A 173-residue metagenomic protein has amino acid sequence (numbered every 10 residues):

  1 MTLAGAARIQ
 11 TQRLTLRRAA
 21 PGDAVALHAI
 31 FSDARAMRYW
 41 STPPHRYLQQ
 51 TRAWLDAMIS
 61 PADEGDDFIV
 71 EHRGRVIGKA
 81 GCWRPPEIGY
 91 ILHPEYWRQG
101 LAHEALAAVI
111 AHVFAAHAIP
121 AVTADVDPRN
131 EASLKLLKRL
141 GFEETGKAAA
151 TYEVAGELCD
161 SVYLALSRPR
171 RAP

Functional and structural regions predicted by a protein language model:
M1-A34, R38, D67-P173: Acyl-donor (CoA/ACP) binding surface of acyl/acetyltransferases
H28, R35-A57: Conserved GNAT-fold acetyl-CoA-binding loop/helix
A57-M58, H112: A generic secondary-structure signal
M58-E64, F142: Short loop/turn motifs at secondary-structure junctions and domain boundaries
